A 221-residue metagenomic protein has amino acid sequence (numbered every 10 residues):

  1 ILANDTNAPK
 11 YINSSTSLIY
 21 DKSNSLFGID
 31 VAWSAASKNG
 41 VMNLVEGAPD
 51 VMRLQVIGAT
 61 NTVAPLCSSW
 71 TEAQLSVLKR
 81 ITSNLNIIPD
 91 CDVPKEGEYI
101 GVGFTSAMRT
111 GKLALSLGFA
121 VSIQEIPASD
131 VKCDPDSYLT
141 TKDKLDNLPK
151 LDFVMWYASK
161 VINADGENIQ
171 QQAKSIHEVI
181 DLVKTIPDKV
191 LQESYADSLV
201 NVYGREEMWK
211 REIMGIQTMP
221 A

Functional and structural regions predicted by a protein language model:
I1-L85, E98-V102, S106-A107: Phosphate-handling DNA/RNA-contact segment within nucleic-acid enzymes
W33-V41, S69-L85, P89-A221: A charged alpha-helical hairpin associated with nucleic-acid processing machineries
